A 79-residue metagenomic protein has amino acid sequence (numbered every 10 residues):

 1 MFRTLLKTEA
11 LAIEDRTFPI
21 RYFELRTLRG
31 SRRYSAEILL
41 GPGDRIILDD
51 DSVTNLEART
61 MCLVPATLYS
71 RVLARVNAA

Functional and structural regions predicted by a protein language model:
M1-I20, A79: Negatively charged, low-complexity tracts enriched in Asp/Glu with abundant Ser/Thr
R3-K7, E37, D51-T54: A general secondary-structure boundary signal
T4, I13, R32, T54-L56 (+1 more regions): Generic signature of intrinsically disordered, low-complexity, basic-rich segments and short cationic peptides
A10-A12, T27, L40, T60: Intrinsically disordered, low-complexity segments enriched in glycine/proline and serine/threonine
E14, P19, L25-R26, S52 (+2 more regions): Helix-centric, low-specificity signal for extended rod-like, repetitive segments
P19-L48: A short, structured beta-strand/loop element
P42-A79: Mixed-charge, Lys/Arg-enriched low-complexity segments
